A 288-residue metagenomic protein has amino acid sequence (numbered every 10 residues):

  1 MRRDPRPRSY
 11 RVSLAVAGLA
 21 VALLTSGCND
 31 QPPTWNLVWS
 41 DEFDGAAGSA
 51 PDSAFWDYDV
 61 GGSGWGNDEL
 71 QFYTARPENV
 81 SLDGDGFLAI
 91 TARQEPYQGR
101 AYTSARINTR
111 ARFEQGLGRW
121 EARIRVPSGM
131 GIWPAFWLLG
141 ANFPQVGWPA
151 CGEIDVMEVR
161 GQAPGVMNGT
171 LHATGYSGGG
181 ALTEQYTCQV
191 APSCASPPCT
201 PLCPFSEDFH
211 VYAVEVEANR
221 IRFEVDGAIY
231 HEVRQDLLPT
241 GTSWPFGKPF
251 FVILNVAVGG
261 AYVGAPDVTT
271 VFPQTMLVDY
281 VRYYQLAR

Functional and structural regions predicted by a protein language model:
R2-V16: Bacterial N-terminal signal peptides that target proteins for export
L24-G27: C-terminal motif of bacterial Sec signal peptides marking the signal peptidase cleavage site
N29-R288: GH16 jelly-roll
